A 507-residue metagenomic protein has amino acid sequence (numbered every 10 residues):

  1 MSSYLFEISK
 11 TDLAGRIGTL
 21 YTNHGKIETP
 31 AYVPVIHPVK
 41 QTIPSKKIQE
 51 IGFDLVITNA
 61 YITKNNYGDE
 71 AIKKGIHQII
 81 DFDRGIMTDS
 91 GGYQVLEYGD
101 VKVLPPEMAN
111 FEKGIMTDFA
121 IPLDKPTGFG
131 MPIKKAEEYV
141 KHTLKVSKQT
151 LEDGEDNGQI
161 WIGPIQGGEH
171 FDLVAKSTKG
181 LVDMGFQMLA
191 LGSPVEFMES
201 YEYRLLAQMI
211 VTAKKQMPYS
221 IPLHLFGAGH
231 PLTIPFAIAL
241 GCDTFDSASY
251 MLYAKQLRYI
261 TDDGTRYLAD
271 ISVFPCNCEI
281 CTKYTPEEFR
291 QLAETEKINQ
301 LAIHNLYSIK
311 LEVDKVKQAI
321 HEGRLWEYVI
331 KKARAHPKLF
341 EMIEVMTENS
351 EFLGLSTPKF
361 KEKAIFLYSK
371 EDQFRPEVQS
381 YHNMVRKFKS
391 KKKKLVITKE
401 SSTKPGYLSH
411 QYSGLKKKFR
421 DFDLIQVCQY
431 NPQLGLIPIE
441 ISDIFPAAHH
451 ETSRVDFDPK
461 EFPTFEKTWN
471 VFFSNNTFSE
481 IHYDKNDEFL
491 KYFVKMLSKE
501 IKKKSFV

Functional and structural regions predicted by a protein language model:
M1-D156, I365-K392, T398-N476, Y483-V507: Non-catalytic, usually N-terminal nucleic-acid engagement modules in DNA/RNA processing proteins
N66, G130-M131, E199, K255 (+1 more regions): Short secondary-structure boundary/hinge segments and terminal tails
V101, P132-Y139, T143, H170 (+4 more regions): Residue-level preference for long, well-ordered alpha-helices that form the structural scaffold of enzyme catalytic
K141-L144, D153-T282: Glycine-rich phosphate/ribose-binding loops and adjacent secondary-structure elements that form binding surfaces
A248-E341: Gly/Ser/Thr/Ala-enriched C-terminal appendages of enzymes
L339, I343-V378: Flexible, glycine-rich loop/tail regions that form catalytic "lids" or insertion modules at the edges of active sites
